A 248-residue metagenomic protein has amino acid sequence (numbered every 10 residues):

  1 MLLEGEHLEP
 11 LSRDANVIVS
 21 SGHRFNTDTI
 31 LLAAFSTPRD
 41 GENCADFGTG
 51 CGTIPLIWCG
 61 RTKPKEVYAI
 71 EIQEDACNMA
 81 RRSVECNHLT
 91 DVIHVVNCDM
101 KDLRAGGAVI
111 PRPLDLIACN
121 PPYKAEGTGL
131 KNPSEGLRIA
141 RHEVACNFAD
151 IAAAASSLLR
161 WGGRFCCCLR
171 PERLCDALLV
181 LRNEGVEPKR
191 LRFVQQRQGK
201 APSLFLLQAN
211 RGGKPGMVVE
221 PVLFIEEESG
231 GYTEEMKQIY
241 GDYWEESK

Functional and structural regions predicted by a protein language model:
L2-N43, T49-R61, Q208, F224: SAM-dependent Rossmann-like transferase core, predominantly class I methyltransferases with a strong bias toward
N16, E66, V92-H94, E187-R190: Conserved beta-strand segments of alpha/beta enzyme cores
F25, A145-P202: Conserved Class I SAM-dependent methyltransferase catalytic core
L32, N120, I151, A209: Residue-level signal for inorganic ion chemistry
A34-L130: Conserved SAM/SAH cofactor-binding pocket of Class I
T62, I110-P111, G199-S203, M217: A generic structural micro-feature
P121-D150: Mobile active-site "lid"/loop adjacent to the S-adenosyl-L-methionine
A201-K248: SAM/dcSAM-binding transferase cores
